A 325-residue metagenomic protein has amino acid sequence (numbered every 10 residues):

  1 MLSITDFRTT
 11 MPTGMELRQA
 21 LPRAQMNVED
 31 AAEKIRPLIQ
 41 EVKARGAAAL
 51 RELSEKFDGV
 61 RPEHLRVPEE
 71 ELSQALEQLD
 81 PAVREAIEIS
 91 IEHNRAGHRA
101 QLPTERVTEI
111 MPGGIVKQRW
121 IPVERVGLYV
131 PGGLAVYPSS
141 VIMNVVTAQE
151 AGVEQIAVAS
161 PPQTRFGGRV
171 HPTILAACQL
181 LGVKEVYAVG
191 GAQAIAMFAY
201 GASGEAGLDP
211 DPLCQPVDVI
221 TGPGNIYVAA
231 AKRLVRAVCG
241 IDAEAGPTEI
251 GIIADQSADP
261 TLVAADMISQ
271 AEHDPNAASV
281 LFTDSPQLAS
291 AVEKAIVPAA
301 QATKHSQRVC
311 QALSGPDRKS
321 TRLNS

Functional and structural regions predicted by a protein language model:
M1-E124: N-terminal Rossmann-like NAD(P)+-binding subdomain of aldehyde/semialdehyde dehydrogenases
L65-D80, E244-G251, H273-A289, K294-S320: Flexible, acidic loop-helix segments that line cofactor/substrate-binding pockets
T108-A176: Conserved small-residue-rich beta-alpha loop and adjacent elements that most often cradle the phosphate/pyrophosphate
S140-V141, G168-I174, F198-G201, A230-L234 (+2 more regions): Short acidic, glycine/serine/threonine-rich loops at helix termini
Q149-R169, A254-K304: Glycine-rich phosphate/diphosphate-binding loop of Rossmann-like nucleotide-binding domains
V183-A278: Conserved NAD(P)+-binding/catalytic subdomain of aldehyde/semialdehyde dehydrogenases
T321-S325: Conserved small/polar residues in nucleotide/adenosyl-binding loops
